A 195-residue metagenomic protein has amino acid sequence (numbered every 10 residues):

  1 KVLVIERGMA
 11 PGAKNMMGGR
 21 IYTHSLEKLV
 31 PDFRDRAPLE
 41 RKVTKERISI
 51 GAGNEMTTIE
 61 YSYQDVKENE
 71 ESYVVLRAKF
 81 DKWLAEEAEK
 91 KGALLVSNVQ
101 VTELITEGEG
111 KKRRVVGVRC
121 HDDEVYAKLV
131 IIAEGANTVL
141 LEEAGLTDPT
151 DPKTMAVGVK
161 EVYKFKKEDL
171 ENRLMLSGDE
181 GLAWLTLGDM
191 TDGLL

Functional and structural regions predicted by a protein language model:
K1-V4: N-terminal Rossmann-like FAD-binding beta1-loop-alpha1 element of flavoenzymes
R7, A78, W83, E87-L195: Predominantly flavin-linked oxidoreductase catalytic cores and closely associated redox partners
R7-G53: N-terminal FAD cofactor-binding segment of flavoenzymes
P11-A13, M56-T57, V139-L140: Flexible loop/turn segments at secondary-structure boundaries
N15, G19-T23, R41, Y73 (+5 more regions): Generic structural signal for well-ordered, non-membrane alpha-helical segments in soluble metabolic enzymes
M16, E70, K91-L94: Short, flexible active-site loop motifs that bind/organize anionic cofactors or intermediates
G53-M56, D123-E124: Short acidic/polar mixed-charge low-complexity motifs
M56-R77, G117: Helix-loop-beta segment of a Rossmann-like dinucleotide-binding subdomain
